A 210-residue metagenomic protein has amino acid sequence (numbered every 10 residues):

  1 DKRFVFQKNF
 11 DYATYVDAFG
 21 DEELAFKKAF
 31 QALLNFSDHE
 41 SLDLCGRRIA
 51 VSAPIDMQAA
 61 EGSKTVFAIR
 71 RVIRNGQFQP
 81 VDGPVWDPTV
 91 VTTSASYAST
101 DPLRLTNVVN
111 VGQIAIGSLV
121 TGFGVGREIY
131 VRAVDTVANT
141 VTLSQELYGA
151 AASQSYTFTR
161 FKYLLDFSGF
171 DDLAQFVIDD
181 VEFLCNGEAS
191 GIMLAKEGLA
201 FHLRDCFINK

Functional and structural regions predicted by a protein language model:
D1-R3, N9-Y12, A18-F19, E23 (+10 more regions): Detector for repetitive beta-architecture
R3-T14, D21, D87-D101, V109-G112 (+4 more regions): Small/polar beta-strand repeat architecture
F19-L34, S52-D56, Q113-I114, F183-N186: Short linear interaction motifs
E23-A29, Q58-K64, K162-S168, L184 (+1 more regions): Glycine- and acidic/polar-rich repeat regions and solenoidal domains
N35, K64-F67, E146-Y148, F167-Q175 (+2 more regions): Right-handed parallel beta-helix/beta-solenoid
E40, A115-S118: Surface-exposed loop/turn positions
D43-C45, S52, R74-Q79, F123 (+6 more regions): Feature marks extracellular polysaccharide-active and adherence modules
S52-I55, D82-W86, R127, N186-M193 (+1 more regions): Short glycine/acidic-rich loop motifs that flank beta-strands on beta-rich extracellular proteins
